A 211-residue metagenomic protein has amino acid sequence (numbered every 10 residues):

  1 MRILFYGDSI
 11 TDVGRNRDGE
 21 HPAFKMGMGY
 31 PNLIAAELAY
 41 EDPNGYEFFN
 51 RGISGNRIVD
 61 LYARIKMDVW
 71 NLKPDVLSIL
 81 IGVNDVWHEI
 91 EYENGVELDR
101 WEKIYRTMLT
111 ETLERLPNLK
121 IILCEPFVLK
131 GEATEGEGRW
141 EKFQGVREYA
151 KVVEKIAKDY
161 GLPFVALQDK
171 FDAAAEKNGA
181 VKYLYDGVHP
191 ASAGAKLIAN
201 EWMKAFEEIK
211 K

Functional and structural regions predicted by a protein language model:
M1-G52, K66-K73: Serine-esterase "nucleophile elbow" of acetyl-processing enzymes
L33-N44, D60-K211: Alpha-helical cap/lid subdomain in secreted, periplasmic, or secretory-pathway luminal O-acyl-processing enzymes
I53-I58: Functional beta-strand-loop-alpha-helix junction segments that form "active/interaction loops" within catalytic
